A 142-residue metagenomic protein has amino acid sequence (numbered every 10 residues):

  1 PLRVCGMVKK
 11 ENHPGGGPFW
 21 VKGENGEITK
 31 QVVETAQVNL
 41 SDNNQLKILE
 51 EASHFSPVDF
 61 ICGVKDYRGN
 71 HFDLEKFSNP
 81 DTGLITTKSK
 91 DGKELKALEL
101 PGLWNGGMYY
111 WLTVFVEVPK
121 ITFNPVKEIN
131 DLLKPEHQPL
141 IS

Functional and structural regions predicted by a protein language model:
P1-S142: OB-fold and OB-like single-stranded nucleic-acid-recognition modules and their adjacent interaction interfaces
